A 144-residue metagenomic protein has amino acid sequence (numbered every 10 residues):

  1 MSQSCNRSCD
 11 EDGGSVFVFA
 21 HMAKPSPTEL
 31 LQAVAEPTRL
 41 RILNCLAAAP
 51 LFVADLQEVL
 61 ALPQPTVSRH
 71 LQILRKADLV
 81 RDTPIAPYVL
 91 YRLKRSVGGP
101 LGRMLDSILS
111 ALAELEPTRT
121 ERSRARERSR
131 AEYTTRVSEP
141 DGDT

Functional and structural regions predicted by a protein language model:
M1-S4, L43: Compositionally biased, low-complexity segments
Q3-S26, G98-T144: Amphipathic alpha-helical dimerization/coiled-coil segments that flank or bridge DNA-binding/regulatory modules
A23-T66, Q72, I85-G98: N-terminal helix-turn-helix DNA-binding core of bacterial DNA-binding proteins
